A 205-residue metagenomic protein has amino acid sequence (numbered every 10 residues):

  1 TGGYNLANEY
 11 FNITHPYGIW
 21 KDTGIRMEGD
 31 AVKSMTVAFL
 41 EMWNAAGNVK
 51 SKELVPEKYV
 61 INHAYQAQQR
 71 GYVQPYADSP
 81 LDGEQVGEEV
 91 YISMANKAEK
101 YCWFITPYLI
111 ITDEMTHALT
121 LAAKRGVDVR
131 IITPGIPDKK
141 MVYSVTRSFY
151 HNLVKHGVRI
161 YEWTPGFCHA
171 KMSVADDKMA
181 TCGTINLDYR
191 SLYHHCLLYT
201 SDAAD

Functional and structural regions predicted by a protein language model:
T1-S201, D205: Charged, low-complexity intrinsically disordered terminal segments
